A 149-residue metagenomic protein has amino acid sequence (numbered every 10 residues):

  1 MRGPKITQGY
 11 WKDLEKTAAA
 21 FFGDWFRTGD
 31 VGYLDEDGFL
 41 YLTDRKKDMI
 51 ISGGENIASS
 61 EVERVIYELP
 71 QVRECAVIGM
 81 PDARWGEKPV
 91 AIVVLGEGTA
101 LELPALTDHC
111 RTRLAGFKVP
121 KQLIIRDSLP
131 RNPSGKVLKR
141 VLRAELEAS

Functional and structural regions predicted by a protein language model:
G3, Q8-K12, K16-A19, V31-K118 (+3 more regions): AMP-binding/adenylate-forming catalytic core of the ANL superfamily
D24: FAD-site-proximal beta/loop scaffold in flavoenzymes
E145-S149: A short, polar/charged loop-to-alpha-helix boundary motif
